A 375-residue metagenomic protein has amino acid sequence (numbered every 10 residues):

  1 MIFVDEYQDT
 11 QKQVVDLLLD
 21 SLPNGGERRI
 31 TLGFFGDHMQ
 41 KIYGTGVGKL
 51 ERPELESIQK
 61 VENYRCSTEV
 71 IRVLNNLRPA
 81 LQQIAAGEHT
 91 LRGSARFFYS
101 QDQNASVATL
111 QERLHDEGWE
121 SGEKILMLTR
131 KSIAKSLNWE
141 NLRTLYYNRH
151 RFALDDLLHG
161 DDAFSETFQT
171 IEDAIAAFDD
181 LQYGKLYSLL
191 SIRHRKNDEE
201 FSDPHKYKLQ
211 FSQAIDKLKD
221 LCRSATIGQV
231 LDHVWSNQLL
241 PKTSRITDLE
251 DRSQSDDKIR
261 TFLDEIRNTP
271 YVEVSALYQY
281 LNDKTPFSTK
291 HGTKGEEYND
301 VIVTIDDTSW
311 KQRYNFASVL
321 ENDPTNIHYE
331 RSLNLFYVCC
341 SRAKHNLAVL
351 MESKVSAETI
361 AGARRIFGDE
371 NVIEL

Functional and structural regions predicted by a protein language model:
M1-L375: The feature marks helicase ATPase cores and/or their adjacent C-terminal helical subdomains in SF1/SF2/AAA+ helicases
